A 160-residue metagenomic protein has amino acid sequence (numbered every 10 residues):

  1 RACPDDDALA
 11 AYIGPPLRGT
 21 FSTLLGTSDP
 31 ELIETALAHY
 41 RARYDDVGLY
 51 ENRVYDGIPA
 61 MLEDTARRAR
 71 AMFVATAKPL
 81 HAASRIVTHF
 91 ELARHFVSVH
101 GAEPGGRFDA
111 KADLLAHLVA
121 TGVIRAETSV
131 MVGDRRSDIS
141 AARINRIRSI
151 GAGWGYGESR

Functional and structural regions predicted by a protein language model:
R1-P59, H81: N-terminal helical cap/lid subdomain that shapes the substrate entry/recognition surface in HAD-like hydrolases
P4-A8, E31-L32, R94-S98, A126-V130: Short acidic capping loops at alpha-helix termini that bridge into adjacent secondary structure
D7-A8, Y12, A38, A93-F108: A short, structured active-site edge motif that brings together acidic residues
A42, D46-V74, L80-T88, D109-A112: Short, acidic loop-to-helix structural element flanking the phosphoryl-transfer center in phosphate-processing enzymes
P59-R67, V119, I139-R143: Surface-exposed amphipathic alpha-helices with a cationic face
A75-L80, S98-R107, E127, S140 (+1 more regions): Anionic, Ser/Thr-rich low-complexity intrinsically disordered regions
D109-I139: Conserved Lys-Pro-Asp/Glu-containing loop-to-beta segment of HAD-superfamily phosphomonoesterases, centered on
V130-R160: Acidic, Mg2+-coordinating phosphoryl-transfer loop and its flanking beta/alpha structural elements, shared across
